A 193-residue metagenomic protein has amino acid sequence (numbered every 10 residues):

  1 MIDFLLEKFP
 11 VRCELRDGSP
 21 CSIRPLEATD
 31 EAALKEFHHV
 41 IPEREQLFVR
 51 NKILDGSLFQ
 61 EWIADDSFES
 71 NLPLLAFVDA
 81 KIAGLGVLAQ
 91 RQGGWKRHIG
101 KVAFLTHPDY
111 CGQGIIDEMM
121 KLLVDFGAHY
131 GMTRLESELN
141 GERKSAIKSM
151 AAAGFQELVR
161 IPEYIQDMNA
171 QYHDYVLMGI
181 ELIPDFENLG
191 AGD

Functional and structural regions predicted by a protein language model:
D17-G18, E31, E36-R50: Helix-loop element at the rim of GNAT/NAT acetyltransferase active sites that forms part of the acceptor-substrate
S19-C21, D79-L85, H173: Glycine-rich phosphate/pyrophosphate-binding loop shared by adenosine-nucleotide-utilizing enzymes
C21-A33, E181: A short beta-loop-alpha structural element at the N-terminal edge of CoA-dependent acyl/N-acetyltransferase catalytic
N51-H98, A103, H107-P108, E181-I183: Acetyl-CoA-dependent GNAT
Q113, D117, H129, G141-R160: Conserved active-site alpha-helix within GNAT-family acetyltransferase domains
M120, G127-L139: Conserved GNAT acetyl-CoA-binding A-motif
E136-L139, A151-H173: Conserved catalytic-core motifs of GNAT/GCN5-like acyltransferases
E163-D193: C-terminal "cap" of GNAT-fold acetyltransferases
